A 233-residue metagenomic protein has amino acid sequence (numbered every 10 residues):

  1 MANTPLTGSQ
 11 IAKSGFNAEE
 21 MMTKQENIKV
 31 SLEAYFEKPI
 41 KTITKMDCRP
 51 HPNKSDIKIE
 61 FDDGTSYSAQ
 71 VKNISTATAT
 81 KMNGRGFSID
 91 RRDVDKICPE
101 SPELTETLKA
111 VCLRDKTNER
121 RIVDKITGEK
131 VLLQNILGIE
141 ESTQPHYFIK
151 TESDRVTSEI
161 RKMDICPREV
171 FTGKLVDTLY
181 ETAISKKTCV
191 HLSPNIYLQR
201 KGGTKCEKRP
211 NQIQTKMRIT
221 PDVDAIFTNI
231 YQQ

Functional and structural regions predicted by a protein language model:
P5-F16, E20, Y67-F171, D177 (+1 more regions): Catalytic cores of nucleic-acid endonucleases
M21-I28: Amphipathic alpha-helical segments that form well-ordered structural scaffolds and often line/cohere around active
I28-D63: A short acidic/basic microdomain associated with nuclease active sites
C48-P52, I139-T143, S153-R155, K201-G202 (+1 more regions): Short, ordered beta-strand-loop transition motifs
E60, D90-R92, T220: A structural detector for beta-sheet-dominated domains
K162, E181-Q233: Nuclease-adjacent, charged terminal/linker segments that flank catalytic cores
